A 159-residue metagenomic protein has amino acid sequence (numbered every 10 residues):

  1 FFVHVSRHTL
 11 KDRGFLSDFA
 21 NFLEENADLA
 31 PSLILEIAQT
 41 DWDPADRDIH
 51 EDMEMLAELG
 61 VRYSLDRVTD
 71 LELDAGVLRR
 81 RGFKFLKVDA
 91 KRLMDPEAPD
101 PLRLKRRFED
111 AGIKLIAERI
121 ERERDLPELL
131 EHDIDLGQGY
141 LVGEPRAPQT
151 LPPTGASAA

Functional and structural regions predicted by a protein language model:
F1-H50: Catalytic core of bacterial c-di-GMP phosphodiesterases, primarily the EAL and HD-GYP domains, capturing alpha-helical
R7-T9, E36-D43, V61-A159: EAL-family c-di-GMP phosphodiesterase catalytic domain
S17-A30, M53-E54, V77-G82, L104-K105 (+1 more regions): Acidic (Asp/Glu)-rich catalytic clusters
D28-L33, L56-E58, D110: Short, flexible coil/linker segments at domain boundaries that flank nucleotide/cofactor-interacting
M53-Y63: Mobile, glycine- and charge-enriched loop segments and immediately flanking short secondary-structure elements within
